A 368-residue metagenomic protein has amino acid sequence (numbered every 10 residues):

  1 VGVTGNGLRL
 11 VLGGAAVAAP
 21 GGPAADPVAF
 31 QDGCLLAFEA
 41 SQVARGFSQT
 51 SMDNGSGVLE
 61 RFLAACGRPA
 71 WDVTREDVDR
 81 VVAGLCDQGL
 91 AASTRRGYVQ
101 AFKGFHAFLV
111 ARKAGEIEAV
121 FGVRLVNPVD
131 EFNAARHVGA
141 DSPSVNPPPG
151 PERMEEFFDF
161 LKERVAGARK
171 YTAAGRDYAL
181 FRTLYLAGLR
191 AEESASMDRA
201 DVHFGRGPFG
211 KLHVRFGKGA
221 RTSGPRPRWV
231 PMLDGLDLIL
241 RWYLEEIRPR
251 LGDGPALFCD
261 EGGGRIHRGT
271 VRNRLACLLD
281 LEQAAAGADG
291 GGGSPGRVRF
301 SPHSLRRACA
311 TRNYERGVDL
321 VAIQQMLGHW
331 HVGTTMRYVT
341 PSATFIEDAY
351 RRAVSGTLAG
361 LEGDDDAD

Functional and structural regions predicted by a protein language model:
V1-D368: Conserved catalytic core of the tyrosine transesterase superfamily
